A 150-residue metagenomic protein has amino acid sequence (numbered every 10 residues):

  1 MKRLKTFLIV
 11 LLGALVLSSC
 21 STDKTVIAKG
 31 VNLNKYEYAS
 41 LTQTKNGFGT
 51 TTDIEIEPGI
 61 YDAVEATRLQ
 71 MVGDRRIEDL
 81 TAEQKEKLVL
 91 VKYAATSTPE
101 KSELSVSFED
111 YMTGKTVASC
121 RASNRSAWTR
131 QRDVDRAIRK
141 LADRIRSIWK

Functional and structural regions predicted by a protein language model:
K2, L8, S18-L69, K150: A structural "domain/chain start" motif
S21-N34, A63-A66, K115-K150: C-terminal/domain-edge helix-coil "capping" segments
E37, T67, K87, S102-L104 (+1 more regions): Envelope-exposed proteins and targeting segments
L41, V72-S105: A short, hydrophobic beta-strand-centered structural micro-motif
G49-E57, P99-K101, A127-I138: Solvent-exposed, acidic/flexible segments
K92-A127: Amphipathic beta-strand/beta-sheet edge segments enriched in Tyr/Trp
